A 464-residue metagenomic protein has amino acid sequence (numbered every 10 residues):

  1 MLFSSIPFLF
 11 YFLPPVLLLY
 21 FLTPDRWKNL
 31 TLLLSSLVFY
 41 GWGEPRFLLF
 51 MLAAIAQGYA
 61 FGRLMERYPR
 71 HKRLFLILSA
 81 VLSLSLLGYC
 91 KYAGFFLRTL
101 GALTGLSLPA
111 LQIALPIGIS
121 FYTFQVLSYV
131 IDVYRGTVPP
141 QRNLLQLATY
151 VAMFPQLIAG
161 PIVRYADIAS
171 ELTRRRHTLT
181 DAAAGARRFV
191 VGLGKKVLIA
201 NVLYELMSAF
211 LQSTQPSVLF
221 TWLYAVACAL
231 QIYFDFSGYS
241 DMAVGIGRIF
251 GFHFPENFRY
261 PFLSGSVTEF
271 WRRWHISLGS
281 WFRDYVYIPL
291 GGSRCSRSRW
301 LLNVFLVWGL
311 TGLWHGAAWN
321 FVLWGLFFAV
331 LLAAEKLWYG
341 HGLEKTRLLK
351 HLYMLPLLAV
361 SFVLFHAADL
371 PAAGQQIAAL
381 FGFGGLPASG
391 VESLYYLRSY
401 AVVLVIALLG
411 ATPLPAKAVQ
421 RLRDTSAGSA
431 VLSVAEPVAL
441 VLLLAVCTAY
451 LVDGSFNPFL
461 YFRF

Functional and structural regions predicted by a protein language model:
M1-R463: Membrane-embedded transmembrane alpha-helical bundles that form the catalytic cores of multi-pass lipid-modifying
